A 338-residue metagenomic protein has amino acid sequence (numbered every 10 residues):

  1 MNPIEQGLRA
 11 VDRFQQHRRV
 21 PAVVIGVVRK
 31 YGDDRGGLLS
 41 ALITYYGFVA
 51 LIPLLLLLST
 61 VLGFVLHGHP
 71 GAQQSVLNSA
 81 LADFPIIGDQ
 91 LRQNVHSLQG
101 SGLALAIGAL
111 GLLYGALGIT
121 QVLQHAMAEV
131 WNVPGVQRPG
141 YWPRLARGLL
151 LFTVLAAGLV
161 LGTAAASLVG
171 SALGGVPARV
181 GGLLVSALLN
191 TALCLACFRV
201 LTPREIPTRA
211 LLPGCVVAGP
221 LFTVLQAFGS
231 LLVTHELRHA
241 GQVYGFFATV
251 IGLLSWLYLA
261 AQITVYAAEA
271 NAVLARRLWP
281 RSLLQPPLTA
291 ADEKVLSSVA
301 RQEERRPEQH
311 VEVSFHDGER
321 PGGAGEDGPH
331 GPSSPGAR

Functional and structural regions predicted by a protein language model:
M1-R338: Membrane-embedded alpha-helices and immediately adjacent juxtamembrane helical segments in alpha-helical membrane
